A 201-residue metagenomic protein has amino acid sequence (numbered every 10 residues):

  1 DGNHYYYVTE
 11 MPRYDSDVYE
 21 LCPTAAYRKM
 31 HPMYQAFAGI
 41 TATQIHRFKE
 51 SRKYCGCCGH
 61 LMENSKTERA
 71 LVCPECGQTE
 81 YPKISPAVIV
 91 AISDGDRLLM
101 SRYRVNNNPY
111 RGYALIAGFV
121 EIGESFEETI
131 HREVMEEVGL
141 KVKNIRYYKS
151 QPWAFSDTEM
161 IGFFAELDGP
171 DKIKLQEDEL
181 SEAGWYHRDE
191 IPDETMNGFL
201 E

Functional and structural regions predicted by a protein language model:
D1-R52, E63, N108-G112, L175-E201: Nudix hydrolase/Nudix homology domain
T41-S93: Cys/His-rich short segments
A70-L115, F119, K141-V142, A165-L167: N-terminal strand-loop-strand
V88, E159-I161, S181: Change "...and in nucleic-acid phosphodiester-cleaving endonucleases..." to "...and in nucleic-acid processing enzymes
R102, E127-T129, V138-I145, M160 (+2 more regions): Extended hydrophobic-aromatic, low-complexity segments
A114-K149, F163: The catalytic Nudix box helix
A117, K143-Y148, L167-D171, Y186-E194: Long C-terminal interaction/binding lobes of large macromolecular proteins
Q151-K174: Active-site-adjacent beta-strand/loop module that shapes the phosphate/pyrophosphate-binding cleft
